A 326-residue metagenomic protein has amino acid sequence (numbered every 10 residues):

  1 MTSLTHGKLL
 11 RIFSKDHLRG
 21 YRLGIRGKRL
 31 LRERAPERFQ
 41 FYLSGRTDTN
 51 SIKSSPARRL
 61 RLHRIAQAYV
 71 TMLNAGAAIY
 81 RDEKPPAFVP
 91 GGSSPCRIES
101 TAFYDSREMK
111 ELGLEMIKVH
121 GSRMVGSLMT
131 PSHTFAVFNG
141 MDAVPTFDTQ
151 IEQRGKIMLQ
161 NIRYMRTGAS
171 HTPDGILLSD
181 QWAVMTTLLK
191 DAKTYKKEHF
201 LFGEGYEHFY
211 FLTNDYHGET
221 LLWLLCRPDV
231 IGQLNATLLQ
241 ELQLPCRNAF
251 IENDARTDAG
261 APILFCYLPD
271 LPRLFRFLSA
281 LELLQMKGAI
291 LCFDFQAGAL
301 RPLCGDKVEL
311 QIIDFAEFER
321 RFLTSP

Functional and structural regions predicted by a protein language model:
L4-S44: Accessory beta->alpha helical hairpin/"wing" motif in late/C-terminal subdomains of nucleic-acid enzymes
Q40-S55: A short, surface-exposed helix-loop junction/capping segment
R59-P326: Electrostatic, structured charged patches in enzyme active sites and in nucleic-acid/phosphate-binding
